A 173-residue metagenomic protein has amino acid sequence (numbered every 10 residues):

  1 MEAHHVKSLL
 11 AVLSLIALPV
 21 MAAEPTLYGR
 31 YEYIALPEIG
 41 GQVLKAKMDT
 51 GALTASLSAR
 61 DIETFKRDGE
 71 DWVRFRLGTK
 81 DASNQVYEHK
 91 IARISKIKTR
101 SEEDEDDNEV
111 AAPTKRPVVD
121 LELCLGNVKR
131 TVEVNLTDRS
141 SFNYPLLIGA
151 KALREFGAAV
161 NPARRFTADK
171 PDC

Functional and structural regions predicted by a protein language model:
M1-L10: Bacterial N-terminal signal peptides that target proteins for export
A11-L15: Hydrophobic helical h-region of N-terminal Sec-dependent signal peptides in bacterial secretory/periplasmic proteins
A17-P19: N-terminal signal peptide c-region/cleavage motif recognized by signal peptidases
A22-C173: Pepsin/retropepsin-fold aspartyl endopeptidases
